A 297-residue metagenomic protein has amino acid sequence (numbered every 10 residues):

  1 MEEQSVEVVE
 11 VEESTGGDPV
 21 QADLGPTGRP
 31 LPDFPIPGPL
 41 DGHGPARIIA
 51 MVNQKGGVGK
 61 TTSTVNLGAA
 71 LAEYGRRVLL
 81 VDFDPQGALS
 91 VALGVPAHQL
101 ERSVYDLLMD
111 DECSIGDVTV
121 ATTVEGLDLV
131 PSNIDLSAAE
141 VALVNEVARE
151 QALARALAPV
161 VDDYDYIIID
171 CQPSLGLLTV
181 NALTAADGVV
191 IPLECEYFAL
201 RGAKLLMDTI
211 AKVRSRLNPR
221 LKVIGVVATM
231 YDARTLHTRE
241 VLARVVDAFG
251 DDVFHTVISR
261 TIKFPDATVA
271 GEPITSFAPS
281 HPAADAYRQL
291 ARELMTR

Functional and structural regions predicted by a protein language model:
M1-R297: P-loop NTP-binding core
